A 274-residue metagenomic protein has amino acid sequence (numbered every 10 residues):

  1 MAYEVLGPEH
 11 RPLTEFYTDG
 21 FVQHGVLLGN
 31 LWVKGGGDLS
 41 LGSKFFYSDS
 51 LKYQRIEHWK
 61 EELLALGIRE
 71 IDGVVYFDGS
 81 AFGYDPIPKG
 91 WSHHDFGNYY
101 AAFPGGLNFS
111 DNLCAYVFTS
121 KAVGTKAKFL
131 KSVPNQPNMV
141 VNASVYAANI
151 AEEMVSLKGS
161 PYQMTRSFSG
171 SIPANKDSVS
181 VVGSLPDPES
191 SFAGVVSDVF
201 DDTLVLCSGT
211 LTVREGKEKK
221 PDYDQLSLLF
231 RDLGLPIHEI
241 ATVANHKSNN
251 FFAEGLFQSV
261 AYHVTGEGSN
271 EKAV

Functional and structural regions predicted by a protein language model:
Y3-V274: Conserved serine DD-peptidase/penicillin-binding transpeptidase domain and beta-lactam-recognizing active-site
